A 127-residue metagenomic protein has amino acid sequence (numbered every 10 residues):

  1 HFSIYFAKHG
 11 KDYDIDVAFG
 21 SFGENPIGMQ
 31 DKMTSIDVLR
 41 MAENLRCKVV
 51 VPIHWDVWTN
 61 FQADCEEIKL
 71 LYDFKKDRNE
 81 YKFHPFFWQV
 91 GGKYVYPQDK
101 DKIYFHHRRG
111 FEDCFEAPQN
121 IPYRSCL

Functional and structural regions predicted by a protein language model:
H1-L45: Active-site-proximal loop/helix segments of hydrolase catalytic cores
K8-D12, S35-L127: Binuclear metal-ion centers of metallo-dependent hydrolases, dominated by the metallo-beta-lactamase
